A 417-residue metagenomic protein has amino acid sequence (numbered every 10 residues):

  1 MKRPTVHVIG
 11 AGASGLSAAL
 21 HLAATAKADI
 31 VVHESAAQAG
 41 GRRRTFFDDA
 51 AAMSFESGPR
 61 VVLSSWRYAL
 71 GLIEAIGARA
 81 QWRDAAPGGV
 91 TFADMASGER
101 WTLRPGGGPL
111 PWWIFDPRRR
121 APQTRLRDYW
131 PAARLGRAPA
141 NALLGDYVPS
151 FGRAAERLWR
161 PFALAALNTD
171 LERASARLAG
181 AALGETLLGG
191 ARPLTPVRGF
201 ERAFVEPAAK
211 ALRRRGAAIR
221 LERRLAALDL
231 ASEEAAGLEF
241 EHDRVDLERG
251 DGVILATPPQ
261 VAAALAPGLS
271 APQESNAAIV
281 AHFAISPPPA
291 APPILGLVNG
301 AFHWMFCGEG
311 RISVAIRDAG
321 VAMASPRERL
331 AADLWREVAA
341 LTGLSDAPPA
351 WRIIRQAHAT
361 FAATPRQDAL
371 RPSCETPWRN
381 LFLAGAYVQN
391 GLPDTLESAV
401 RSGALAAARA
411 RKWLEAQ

Functional and structural regions predicted by a protein language model:
P4-V32: N-terminal Rossmann-like FAD-binding beta1-loop-alpha1 element of flavoenzymes
S14, Q38, Q260: Conserved Rossmann-like nucleotide-cofactor binding loop
A23-D49: Glycine-rich FAD pyrophosphate-binding loop
T25, R223-G343, R371-S373: Mid-domain catalytic core of redox enzymes that form a hydrophobic substrate pocket/lid adjacent to a catalytic redox
G41-S65, Y129-A133: Glycine-rich active-site loop/strand segments that organize a redox cofactor
T45, R104-G106, M305-Q417: Conserved flavin/dinucleotide-binding core of flavoenzymes
S65-A176, G189-G190: Mobile amphipathic helical/loop "lid" adjacent to a hydrophobic cofactor/ligand pocket
A182-R244: Helical element adjacent to the flavin cofactor pocket in flavoenzyme catalytic cores
